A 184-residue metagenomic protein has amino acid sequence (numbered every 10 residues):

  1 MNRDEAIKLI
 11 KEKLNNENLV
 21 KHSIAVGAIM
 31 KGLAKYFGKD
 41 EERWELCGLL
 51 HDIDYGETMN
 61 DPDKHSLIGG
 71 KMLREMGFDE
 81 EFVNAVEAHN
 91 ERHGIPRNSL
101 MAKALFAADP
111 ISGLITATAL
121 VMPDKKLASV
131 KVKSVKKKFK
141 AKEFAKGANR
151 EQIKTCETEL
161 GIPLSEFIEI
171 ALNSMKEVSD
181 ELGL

Functional and structural regions predicted by a protein language model:
M1, K21-A25, K64, E81 (+4 more regions): Conserved active-site and cofactor/substrate-binding residues in soluble primary-metabolism enzymes
M1-D61: Acidic/His-rich, divalent-metal-binding segments that scaffold phosphate/diphosphate chemistry
N2, N15-N18, N60, N84 (+4 more regions): Detector for Asparagine
E5-N16, A28, I95-P96, L105 (+4 more regions): Metal-centered catalytic cores of metalloenzymes
I7, K11, I24-G27, K31 (+6 more regions): Predominant activation on well-ordered alpha-helical scaffold segments within soluble catalytic domains
K13-L14, M30, A34-F37, M76 (+4 more regions): Structural signal for hydrophobic packing residues in well-ordered secondary-structure cores of soluble enzyme domains
F37-K142, K154: Divalent metal-dependent catalytic cores for phosphoryl transfer on phosphate-bearing substrates
L127, V132-L184: C-terminal binding/interaction regions
